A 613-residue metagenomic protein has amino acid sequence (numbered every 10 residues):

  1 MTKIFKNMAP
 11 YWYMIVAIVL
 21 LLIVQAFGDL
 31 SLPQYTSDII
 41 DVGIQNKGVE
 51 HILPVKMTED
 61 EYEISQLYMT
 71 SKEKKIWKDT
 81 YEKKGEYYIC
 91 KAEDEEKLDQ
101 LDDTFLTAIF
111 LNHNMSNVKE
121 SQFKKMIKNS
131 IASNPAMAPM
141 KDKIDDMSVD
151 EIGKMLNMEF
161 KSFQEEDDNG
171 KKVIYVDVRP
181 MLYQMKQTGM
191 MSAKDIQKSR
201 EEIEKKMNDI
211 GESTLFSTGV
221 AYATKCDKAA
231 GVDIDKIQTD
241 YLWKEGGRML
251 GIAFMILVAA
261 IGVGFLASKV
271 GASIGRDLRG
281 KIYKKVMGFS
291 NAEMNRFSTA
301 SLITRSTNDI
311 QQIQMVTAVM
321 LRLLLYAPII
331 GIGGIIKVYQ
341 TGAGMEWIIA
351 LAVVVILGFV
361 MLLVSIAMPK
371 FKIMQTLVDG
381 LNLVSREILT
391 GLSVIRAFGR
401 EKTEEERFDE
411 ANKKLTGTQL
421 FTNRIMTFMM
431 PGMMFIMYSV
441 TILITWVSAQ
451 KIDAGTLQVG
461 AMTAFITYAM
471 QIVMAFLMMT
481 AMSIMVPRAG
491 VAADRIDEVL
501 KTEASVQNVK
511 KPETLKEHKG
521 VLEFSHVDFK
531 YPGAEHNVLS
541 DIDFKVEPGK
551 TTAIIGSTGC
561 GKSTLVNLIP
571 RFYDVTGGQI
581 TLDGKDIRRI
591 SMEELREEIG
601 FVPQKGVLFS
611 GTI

Functional and structural regions predicted by a protein language model:
M1-L32, T36-L250, M255, A259 (+8 more regions): Membrane-integrated ABC transporters
P10, G170, M181-L182, M190-S192 (+11 more regions): An intracellular "coupling" helix at the cytosolic face of ABC transporter transmembrane type-1 domains
I15-V16, Q66-E82, E86-K124, K128-S133 (+5 more regions): ABC-type nucleotide-binding domain
G28-Q45, W243, I252-T299, I303 (+10 more regions): Juxtamembrane helix-loop junctions of ABC transporter transmembrane domains
I39, N46-G48, E387-T390, A469-A534 (+2 more regions): ABC transporter TMD-NBD coupling linker
I44-H51, T58-E63, T70, K119 (+12 more regions): Short intracellular "coupling" helices and adjacent cytoplasmic loop segments at the cytosolic face of multi-pass
G333-V354, G358, V364-S365, F421-R495 (+1 more regions): Helix-loop-helix
